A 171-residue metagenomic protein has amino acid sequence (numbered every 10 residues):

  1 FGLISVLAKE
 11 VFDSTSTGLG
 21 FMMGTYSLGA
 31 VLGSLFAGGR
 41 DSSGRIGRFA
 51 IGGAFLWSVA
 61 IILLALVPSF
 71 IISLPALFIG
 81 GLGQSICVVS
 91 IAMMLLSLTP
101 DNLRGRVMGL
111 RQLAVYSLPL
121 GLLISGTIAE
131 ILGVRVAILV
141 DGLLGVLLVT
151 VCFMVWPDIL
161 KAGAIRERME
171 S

Functional and structural regions predicted by a protein language model:
F1-S171: C-terminal transmembrane bundle of multi-pass solute transporters/carriers
